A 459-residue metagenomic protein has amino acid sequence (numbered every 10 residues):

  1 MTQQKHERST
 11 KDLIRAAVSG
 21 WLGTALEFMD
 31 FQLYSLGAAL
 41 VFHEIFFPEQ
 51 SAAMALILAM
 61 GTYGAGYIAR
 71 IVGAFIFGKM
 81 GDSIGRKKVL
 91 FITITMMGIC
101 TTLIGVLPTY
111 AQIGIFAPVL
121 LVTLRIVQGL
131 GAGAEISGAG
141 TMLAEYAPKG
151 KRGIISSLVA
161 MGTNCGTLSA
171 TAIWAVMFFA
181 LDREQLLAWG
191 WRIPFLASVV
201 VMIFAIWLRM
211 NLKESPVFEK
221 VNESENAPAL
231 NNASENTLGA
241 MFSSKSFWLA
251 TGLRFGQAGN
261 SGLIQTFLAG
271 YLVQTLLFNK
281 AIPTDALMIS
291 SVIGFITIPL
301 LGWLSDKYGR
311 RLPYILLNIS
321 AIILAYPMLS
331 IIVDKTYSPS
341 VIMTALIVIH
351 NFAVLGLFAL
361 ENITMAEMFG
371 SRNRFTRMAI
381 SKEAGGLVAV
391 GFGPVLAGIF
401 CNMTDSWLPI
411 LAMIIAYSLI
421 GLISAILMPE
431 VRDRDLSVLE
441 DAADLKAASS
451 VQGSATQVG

Functional and structural regions predicted by a protein language model:
S35, S244-G294, V390-G393: Extracytoplasmic gate region of multi-pass secondary transporters
A74-G85, I298-G309: Helix-to-loop junctions at the C-terminal end of transmembrane segments in multipass secondary transporters
S83-I94, K307-I319: Cytoplasmic membrane-interface "Motif A"-like loop-to-helix N-cap segments of 12-TM Major Facilitator Superfamily
T95-I113, S320-T336: C-terminal ends and interior cores of transmembrane alpha-helices in multi-pass membrane transporters/permeases
I154-F178, K382-G393: Glycine-rich segments within core transmembrane alpha-helices of 12-TM secondary carriers
A205-L212, A416-A442: Multi-pass alpha-helical transporter architecture, strongest for 12-TM Major Facilitator/SLC carriers used
L312-L360: C-terminal transmembrane helical hairpin of 12-TM major facilitator-type secondary transporters
S371-T404: A late C-terminal transmembrane helix in Major Facilitator Superfamily
